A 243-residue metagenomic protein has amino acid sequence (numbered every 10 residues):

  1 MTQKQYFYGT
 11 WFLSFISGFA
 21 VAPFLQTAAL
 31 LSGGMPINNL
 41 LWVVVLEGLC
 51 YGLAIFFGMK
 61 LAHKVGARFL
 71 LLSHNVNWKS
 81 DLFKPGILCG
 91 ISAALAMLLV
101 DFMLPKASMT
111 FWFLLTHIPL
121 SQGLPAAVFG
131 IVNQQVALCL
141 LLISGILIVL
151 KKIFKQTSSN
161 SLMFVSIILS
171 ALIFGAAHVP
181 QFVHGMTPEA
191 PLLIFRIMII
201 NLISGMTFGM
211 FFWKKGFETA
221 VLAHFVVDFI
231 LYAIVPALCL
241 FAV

Functional and structural regions predicted by a protein language model:
M1-S14, S159-L162: N-terminal membrane topogenic signal
F7-A22, P85-A93, I167-I173: Alpha-helical transmembrane segments
F7-K60, S108-W112, T116-H117, Q122-G123: Alpha-helical transmembrane segments in multi-pass membrane proteins
A22, G58-M59, M97, D101 (+2 more regions): Structural signal for membrane-spanning alpha-helices in multi-pass inner-membrane proteins, emphasizing helix cores
F24-G33, F102-A107, V179-T187: Juxtamembrane "helix-exit" motif on the non-cytosolic side of transmembrane helices
A54-R68, L141-G145: Membrane-water interface of transmembrane alpha-helices
V65-N133, L147-Q156: Juxtamembrane helix-loop-helix connectors linking adjacent transmembrane helices in multi-pass membrane enzymes
S121-V243: Transmembrane helix-loop-helix hairpins at the membrane interface of multi-pass integral membrane proteins
